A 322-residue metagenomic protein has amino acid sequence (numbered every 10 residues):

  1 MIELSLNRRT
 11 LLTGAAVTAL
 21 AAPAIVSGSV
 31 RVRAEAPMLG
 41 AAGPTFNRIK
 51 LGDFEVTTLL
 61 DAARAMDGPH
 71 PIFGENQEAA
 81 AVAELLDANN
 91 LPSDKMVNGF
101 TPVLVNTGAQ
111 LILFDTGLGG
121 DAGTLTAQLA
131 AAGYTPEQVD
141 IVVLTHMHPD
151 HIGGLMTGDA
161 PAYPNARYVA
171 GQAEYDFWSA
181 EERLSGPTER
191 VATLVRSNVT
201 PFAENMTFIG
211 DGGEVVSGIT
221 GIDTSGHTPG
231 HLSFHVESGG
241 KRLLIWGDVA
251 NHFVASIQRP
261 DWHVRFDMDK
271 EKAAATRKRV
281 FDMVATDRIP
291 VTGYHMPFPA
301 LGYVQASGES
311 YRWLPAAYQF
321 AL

Functional and structural regions predicted by a protein language model:
I2-A19, V30: N-terminal secretory signal peptides and thylakoid transit peptides that target proteins across membranes
I2-S5, G239-L322: Cap/insert and terminal regions of metallo-dependent hydrolase folds
V26-T58: C-terminal segment of N-terminal export signals and the immediately downstream linker at the start of the mature
E35, Y134, Q138, R167-D223 (+2 more regions): Metallo-beta-lactamase
T45-A131, S233-V249: Conserved beta-strand hairpin/beta-sheet module of binuclear metal-dependent hydrolase folds, prominently
D53, D115, V139, H146 (+5 more regions): Divalent metal-coordination and catalytic microenvironments
D61-A62, T116-G119, M147, A173-E174 (+3 more regions): Active-site metal-binding loops of divalent metal-dependent hydrolases
D94, G99-P102, D121-V169: Active-site metal-binding motif and surrounding structural segment of the metallo-beta-lactamase
